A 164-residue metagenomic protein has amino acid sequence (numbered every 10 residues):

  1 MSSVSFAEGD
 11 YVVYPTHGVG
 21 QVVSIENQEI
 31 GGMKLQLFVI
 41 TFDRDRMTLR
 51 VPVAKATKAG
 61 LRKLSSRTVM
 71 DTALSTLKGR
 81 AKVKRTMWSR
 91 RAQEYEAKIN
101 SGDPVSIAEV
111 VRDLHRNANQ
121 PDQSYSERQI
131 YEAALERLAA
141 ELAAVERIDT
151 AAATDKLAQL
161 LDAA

Functional and structural regions predicted by a protein language model:
M1-S5, E29: Short, surface-exposed secondary-structure edge patches
G9-D10: Loop/turn positions that initiate beta-strands
G20-V22: Conserved hydrophobic positions within beta-strands
E29-V39: Short, solvent-exposed secondary-structure boundary/capping segments
V39-T41, D45-A54: A short macromolecule-binding patch
A54-A164: Charge/polar-rich, low-complexity and marginally structured segments
